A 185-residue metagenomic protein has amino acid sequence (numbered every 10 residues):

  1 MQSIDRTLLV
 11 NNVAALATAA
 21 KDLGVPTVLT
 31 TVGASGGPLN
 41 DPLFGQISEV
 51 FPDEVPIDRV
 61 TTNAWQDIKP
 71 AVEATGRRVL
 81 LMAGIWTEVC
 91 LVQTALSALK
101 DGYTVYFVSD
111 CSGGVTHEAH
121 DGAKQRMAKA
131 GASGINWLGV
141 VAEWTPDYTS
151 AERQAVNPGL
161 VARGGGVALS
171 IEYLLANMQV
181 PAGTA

Functional and structural regions predicted by a protein language model:
M1-R59, T104, D121-A128, A132-S133 (+1 more regions): Active-site acidic carboxylates
A14-K21, E73, A95, L99: Surface-exposed amphipathic alpha-helices with a cationic face
G24, R77-V79: A general structural motif
G33-G36, T61-A64, I85-E88: Short glycine-enriched loops at secondary-structure junctions
L43-Q46, I68-A71, Q93-S97: A short acidic, amphipathic alpha-helical/loop segment
V55-G76: Glycine-rich oxoanion-binding loops at beta->alpha junctions
T61-N63, D110-G113, V140: Short, acidic/turn-prone active-site loops that include or flank metal/cofactor- and phosphate-binding residues
V79-G134: A contiguous pocket-lining binding segment that forms or flanks enzyme active sites
